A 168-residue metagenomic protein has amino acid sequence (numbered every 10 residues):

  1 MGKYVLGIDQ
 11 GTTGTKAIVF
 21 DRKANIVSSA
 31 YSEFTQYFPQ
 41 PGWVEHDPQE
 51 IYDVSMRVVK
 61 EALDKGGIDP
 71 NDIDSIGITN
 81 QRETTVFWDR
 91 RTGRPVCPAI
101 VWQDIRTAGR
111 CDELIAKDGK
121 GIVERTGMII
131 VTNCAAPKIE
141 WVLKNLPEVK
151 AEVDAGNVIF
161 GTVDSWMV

Functional and structural regions predicted by a protein language model:
M1-C97, E124, K144, A151: N-terminal glycine/serine-rich phosphate-binding loop of ATP-dependent small-molecule kinases, especially carbohydrate
G2, Q10-T12, K23, I122-V168: Gly/Ser/Thr-rich active-site cleft segment
K16, I51-S55, T107-R110, K138 (+2 more regions): General structural feature for long, well-ordered alpha-helical segments within catalytic domains of soluble enzymes
R22, V27-S29, R106-G109, E113 (+1 more regions): Generic alpha-helical secondary structure signal
V86-N145: Glycine-rich phosphate-binding loop and adjoining helix at the ATP-binding site of ATP-dependent phosphoryl-transfer
